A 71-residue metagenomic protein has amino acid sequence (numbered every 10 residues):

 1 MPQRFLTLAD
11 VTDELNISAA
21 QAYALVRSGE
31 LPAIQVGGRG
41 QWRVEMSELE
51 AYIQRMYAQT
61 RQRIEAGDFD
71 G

Functional and structural regions predicted by a protein language model:
M1-A22, R55: Polyanion-binding surface elements
Q3, Q21, Q35, Q41 (+2 more regions): Residue-identity detector for glutamine
A9, G29, M46-S47: Structural detector for helix-capping/boundary residues
L15-Q41: Major-groove DNA-recognition helix of helix-turn-helix-type DNA-binding domains
S28, R43, A66-D68: Intrinsically disordered, low-complexity regulatory regions of eukaryotic regulatory proteins
S47-G71: A short, Lys/Arg-enriched interface patch at domain edges and termini
